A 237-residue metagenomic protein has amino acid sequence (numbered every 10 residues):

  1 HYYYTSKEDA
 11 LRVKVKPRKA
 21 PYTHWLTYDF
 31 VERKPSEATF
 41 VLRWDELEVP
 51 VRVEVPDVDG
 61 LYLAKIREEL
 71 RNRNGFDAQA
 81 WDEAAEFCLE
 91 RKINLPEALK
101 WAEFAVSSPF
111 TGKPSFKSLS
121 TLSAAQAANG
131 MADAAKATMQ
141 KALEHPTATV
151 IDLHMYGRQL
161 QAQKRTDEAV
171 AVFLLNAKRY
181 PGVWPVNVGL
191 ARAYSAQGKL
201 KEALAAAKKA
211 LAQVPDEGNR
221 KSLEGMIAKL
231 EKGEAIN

Functional and structural regions predicted by a protein language model:
H1-G75, E97, S108, G112-K113 (+1 more regions): Long, contiguous interaction/recruitment modules in multidomain scaffold/adaptor proteins
V13-A20, A105-V106, Q159-A162, A228-N237: A short, hydrophobic secondary-structure junction motif
L63-R67, Q140, E224, A228: Generic detector of well-ordered alpha-helical segments enriched in charged/polar residues, highlighting helical
A78-P181, P185-R192: Alpha-helical adaptor scaffolds
P96, K100, A137, A171-L174 (+4 more regions): Solvent-exposed, polar/charged alpha-helical surfaces in well-ordered, non-transmembrane soluble domains, broadly
V106, A127, Q140-E144, S195 (+1 more regions): TPR/TPR-like (Sel1-like) alpha-helical repeat modules
A127-K136, A162-D167, L200-K201, A205 (+1 more regions): Alpha-helical linker/edge segments of TPR/alpha-solenoid repeat scaffolds and analogous pre-/post-domain helices
A148-V150, L204-N237: Terminal, low-structured helical/coil segments at or just beyond the last alpha-helical repeat
